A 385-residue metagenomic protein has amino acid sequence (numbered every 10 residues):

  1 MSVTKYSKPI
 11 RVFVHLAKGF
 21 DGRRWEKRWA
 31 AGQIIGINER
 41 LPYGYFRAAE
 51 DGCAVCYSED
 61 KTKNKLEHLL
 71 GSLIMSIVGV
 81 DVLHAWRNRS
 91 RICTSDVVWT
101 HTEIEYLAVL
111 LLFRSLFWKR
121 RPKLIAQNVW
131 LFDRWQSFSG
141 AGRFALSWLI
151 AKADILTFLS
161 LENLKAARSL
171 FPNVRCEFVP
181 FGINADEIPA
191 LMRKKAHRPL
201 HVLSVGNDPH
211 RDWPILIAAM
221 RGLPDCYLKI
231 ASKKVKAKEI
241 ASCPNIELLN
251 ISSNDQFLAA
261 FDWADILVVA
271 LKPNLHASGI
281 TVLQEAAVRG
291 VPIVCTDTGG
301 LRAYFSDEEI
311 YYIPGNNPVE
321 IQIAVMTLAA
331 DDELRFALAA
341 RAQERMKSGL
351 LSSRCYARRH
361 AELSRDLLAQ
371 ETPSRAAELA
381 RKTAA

Functional and structural regions predicted by a protein language model:
S2, K165-R168, E177-P199, E239-I240: Acidic anion/phosphate-binding donor-loop and adjacent secondary structure in glycosyltransferase catalytic cores
P42, W86-T94, S137-L156: Membrane-proximal helix-turn-helix segments that form the acceptor-binding/catalytic region of lipid-linked
H197-S242, L248-N254: Conserved catalytic-core segment of nucleotide-activated headgroup transferases in glycan assembly
N207, D307-P318, T327-E333: Conserved acidic donor-binding segment of nucleotide-sugar-dependent glycosyltransferases
E239-I240, T298-Y312: Short acidic/histidine- and often glycine-rich active-site loop of Leloir-type glycosyltransferases that engages
D255, V269-Q284, T298, R302-A303: Nucleotide-sugar-dependent
F261-H276, V291: Acidic donor-binding loop of glycosyltransferase active sites
E333-R365: A charged, aromatic-enriched C-terminal amphipathic alpha-helix characteristic of glycosyltransferases across folds
